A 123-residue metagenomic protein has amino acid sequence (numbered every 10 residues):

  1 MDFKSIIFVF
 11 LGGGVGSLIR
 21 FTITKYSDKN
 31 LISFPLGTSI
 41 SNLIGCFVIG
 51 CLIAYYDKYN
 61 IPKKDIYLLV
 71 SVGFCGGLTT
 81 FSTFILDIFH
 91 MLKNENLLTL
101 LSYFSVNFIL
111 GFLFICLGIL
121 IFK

Functional and structural regions predicted by a protein language model:
M1-K123: Membrane-interface helix-loop junctions in multi-pass transporters/channels
